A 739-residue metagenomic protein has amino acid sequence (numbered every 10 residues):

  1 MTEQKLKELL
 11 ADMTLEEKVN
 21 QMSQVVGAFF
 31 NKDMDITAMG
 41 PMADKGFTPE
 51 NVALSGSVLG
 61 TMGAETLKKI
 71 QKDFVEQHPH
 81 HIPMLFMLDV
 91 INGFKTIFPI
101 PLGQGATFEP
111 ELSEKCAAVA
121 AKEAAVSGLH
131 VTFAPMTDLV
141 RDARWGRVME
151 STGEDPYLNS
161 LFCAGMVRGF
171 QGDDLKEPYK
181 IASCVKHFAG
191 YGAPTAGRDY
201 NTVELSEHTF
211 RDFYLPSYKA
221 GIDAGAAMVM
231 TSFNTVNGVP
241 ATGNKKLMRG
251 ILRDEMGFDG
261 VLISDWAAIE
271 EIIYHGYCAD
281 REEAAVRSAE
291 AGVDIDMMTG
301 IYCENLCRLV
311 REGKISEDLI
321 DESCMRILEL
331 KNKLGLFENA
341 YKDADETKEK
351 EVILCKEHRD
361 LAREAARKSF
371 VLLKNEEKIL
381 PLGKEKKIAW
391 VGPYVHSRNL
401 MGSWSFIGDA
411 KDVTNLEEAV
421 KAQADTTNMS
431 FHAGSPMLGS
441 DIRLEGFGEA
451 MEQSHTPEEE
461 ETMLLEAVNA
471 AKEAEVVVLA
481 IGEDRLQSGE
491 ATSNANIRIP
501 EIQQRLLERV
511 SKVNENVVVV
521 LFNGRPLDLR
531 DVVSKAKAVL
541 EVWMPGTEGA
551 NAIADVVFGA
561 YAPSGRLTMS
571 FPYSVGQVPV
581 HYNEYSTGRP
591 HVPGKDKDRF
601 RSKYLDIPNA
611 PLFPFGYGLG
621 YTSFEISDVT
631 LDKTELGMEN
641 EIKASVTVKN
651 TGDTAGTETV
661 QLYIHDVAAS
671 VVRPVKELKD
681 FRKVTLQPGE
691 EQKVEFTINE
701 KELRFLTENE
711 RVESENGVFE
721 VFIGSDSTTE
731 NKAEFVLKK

Functional and structural regions predicted by a protein language model:
M1-T707, E713-S727, E734, K738-K739: Glycoside hydrolase catalytic-domain context in secreted enzymes
